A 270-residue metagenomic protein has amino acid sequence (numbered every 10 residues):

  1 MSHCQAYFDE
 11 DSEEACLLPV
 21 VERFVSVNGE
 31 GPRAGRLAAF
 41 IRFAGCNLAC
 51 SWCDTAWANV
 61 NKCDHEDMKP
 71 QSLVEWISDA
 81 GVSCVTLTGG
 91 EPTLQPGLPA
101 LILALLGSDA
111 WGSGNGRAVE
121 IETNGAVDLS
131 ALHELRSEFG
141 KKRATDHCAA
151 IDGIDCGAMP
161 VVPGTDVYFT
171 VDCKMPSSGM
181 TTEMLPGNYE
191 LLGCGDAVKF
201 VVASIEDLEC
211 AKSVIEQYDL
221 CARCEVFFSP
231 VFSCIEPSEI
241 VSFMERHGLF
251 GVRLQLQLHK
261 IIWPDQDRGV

Functional and structural regions predicted by a protein language model:
M1-L17, E22, S26-G29, A203-V270: Auxiliary Fe-S-binding modules of radical SAM enzymes
Q5-A6, L18, V25, L37-A38 (+2 more regions): Conserved Radical SAM active-site core
A39, V85, V119-I121, F169-V171 (+3 more regions): Hydrophobic faces of well-ordered beta-strands that scaffold small-molecule active sites in alpha/beta enzyme cores
G81-S83, N115-R117, T165-V167, C194-D196 (+2 more regions): Short, well-ordered coil/turn segments that N-cap beta-strands
P92-T93, T123-D128, M175, A203-E206 (+1 more regions): Short beta->alpha connector loops
A131-L132, S178-P186, P237, P264-D265: Short, charged, surface-exposed secondary-structure boundary motifs
R136-G140, A158-T165, P186-G195, E216-C224 (+1 more regions): Short, conserved loop/helix-junction motifs that constitute active-site signature segments in enzyme catalytic cores
F169-V171, T181-D196, A203: A short alpha/beta connector and helix-capping loop motif
